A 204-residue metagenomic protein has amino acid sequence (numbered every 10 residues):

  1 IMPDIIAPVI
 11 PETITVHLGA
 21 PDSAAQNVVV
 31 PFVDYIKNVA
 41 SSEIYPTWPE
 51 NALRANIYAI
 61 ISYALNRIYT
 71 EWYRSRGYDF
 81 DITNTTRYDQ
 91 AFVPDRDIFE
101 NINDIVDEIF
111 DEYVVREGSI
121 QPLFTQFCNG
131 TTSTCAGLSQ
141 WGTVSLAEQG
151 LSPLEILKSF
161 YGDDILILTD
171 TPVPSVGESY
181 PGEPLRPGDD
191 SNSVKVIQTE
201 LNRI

Functional and structural regions predicted by a protein language model:
I1-I204: Conserved, single-site charged/polar hotspot
